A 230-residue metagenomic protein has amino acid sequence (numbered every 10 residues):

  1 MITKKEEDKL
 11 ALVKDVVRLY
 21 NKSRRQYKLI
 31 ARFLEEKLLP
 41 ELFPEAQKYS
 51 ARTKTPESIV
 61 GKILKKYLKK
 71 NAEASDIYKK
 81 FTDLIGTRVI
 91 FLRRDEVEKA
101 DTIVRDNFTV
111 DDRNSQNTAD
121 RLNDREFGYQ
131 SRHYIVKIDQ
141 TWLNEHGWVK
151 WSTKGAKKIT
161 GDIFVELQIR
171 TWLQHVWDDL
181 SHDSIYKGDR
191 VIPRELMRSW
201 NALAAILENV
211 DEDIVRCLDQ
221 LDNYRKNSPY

Functional and structural regions predicted by a protein language model:
M1-L84, F91, D95-E98, T102 (+1 more regions): Charge-rich, low-complexity segments
M1-Q26, K157-Y230: An acidic, glycine-/histidine-flanked metal-binding catalytic module
K48, L84-R88, Y129-H133, D162-Q168 (+1 more regions): Broad gene-expression machinery/nucleic-acid interaction feature
D83-G86, F91-R121, C217, L221-Y224: Charged surface patches that recognize polyanionic ligands
F91, V136-I138, I169-T171: Flexible glycine-/small-residue-rich
R94-V97, D139-W142, L173: Short, charged/polar surface micro-motifs in flexible loops or helix N-caps
K99-D101, L143-H146, H175-D178: Short helix/loop capping segments that flank catalytic or ligand/cofactor-binding pockets
V110-A156: Short Gly/Thr-rich strand-loop-strand
